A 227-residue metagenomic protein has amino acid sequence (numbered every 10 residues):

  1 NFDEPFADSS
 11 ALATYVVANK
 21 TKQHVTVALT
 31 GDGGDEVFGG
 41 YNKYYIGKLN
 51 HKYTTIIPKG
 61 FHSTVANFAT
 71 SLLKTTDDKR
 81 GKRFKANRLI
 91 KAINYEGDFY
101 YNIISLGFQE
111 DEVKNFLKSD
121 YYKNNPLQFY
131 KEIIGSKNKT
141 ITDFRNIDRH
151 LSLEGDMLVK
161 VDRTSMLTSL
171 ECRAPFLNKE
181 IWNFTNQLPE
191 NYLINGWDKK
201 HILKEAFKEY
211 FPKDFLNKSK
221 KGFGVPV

Functional and structural regions predicted by a protein language model:
N1-N124, T164-E209: ATP-dependent adenylate-handling active sites, centered on carboxylate activation for C-N bond formation
A7, G135-D148: Structural motif
T21, R149-R163, T185: Short Ser/Thr-interspersed hydrophobic loop/turn segments at strand-loop and sheet-helix junctions that line or gate
K123-I134: A short, charged helix-loop
N146, V159, L216-K218: A generic structural signal for short, non-catalytic loop/turn and secondary-structure boundary residues
L151, T168-C172, V225-V227: A ubiquitous short alpha-helical element
F211-V227: PAPS-dependent sulfotransferase catalytic core
